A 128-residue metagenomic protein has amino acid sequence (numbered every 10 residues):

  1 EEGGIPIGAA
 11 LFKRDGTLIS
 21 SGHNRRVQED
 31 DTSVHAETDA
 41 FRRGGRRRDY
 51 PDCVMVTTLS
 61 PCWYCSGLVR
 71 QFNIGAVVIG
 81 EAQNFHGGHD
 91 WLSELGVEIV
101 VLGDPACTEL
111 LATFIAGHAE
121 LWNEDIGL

Functional and structural regions predicted by a protein language model:
E1-G4: Short, basic/aromatic recognition patches
I7-G16: Short beta-strand scaffold segments in enzyme catalytic cores
K13, S20-A112: Zn2+-dependent cytidine deaminase-like catalytic core
C107-L128: Secretory/periplasmic and organellar redox-cofactor proteins
